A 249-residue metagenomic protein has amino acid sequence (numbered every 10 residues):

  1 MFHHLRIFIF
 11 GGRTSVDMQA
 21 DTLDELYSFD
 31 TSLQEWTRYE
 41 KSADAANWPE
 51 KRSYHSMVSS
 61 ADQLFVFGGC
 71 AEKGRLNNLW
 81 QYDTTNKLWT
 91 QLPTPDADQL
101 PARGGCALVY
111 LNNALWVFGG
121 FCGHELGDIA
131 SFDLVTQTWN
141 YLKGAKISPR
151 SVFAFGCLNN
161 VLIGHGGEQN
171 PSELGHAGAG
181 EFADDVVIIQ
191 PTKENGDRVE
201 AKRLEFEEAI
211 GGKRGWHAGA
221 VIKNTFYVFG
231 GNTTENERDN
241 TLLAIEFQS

Functional and structural regions predicted by a protein language model:
M1-S249: Kelch-like beta-propeller repeat domains
